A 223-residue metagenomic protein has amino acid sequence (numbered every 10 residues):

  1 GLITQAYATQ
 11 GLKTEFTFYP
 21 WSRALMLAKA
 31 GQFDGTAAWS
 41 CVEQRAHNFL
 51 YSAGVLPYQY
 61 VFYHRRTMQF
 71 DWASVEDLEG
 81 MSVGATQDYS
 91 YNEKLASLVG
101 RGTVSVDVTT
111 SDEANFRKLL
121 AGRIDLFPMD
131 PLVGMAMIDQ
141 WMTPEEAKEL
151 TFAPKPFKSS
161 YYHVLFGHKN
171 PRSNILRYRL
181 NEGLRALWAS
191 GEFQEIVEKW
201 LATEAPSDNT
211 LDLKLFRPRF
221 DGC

Functional and structural regions predicted by a protein language model:
G1-N48, L187-E192, K199-T203: Extracytoplasmic small-molecule ligand-binding "clamshell" domains of the periplasmic binding protein/Venus flytrap
I3-L12, A53-G54, D77-E79, D88-T110 (+2 more regions): Ligand-binding cleft/hinge of the Venus flytrap
K13, S90-V104, E146, E182-C223: Ligand-binding clefts/hinges and TM-proximal coupling segments of bilobed small-molecule sensing domains
E15-M26, D107-A121: Short helix-initiation/N-cap motifs at beta->coil->alpha
M26-K29, A38-N48, D125-K148, K155-K158: A ligand-binding cleft/hinge motif common to bilobed small-molecule-binding domains
V61-D71, S160-I175: A bilobed periplasmic-binding-protein/Venus flytrap-type ligand-binding module shared by bacterial periplasmic
R65-V83, S97: Flexible hinge/capping segments at coil-to-helix
V75-Y91, D125, R185: Short loop->beta-strand "edge-of-pocket" segments that line small-molecule binding or catalytic clefts across diverse
